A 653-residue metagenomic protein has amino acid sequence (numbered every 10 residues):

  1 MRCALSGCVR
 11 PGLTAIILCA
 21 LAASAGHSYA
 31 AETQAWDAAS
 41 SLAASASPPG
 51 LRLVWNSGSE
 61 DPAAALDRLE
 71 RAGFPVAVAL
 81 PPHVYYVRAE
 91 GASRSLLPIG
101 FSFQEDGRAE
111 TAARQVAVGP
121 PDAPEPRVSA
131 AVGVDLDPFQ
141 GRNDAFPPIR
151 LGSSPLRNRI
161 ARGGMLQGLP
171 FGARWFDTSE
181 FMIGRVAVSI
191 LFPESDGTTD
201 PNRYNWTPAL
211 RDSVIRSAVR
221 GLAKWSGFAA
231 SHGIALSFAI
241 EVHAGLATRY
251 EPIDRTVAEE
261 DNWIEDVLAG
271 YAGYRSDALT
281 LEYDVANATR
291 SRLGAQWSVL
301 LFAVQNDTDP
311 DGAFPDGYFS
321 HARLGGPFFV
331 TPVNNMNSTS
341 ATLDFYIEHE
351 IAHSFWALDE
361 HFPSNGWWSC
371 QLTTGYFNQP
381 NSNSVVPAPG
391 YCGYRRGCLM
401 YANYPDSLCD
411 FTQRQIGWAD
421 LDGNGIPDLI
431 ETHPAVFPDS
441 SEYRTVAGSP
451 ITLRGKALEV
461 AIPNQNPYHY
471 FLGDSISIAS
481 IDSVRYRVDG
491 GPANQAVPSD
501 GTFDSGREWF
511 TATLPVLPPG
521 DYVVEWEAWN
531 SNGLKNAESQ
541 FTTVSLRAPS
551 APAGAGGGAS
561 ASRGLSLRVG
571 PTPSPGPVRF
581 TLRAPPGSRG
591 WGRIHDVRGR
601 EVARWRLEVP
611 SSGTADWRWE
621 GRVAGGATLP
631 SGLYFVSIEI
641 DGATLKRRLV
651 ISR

Functional and structural regions predicted by a protein language model:
H27-Q167: Autoinhibitory N-terminal propeptides
R162-A295, T308, V333-S338, T342: Propeptide-to-catalytic entry region of secreted or membrane-anchored zinc metalloproteases
H321-Q413, G417: The catalytic-center signature of Zn2+-dependent metalloproteases
D420, N424, D428: Acidic carboxylate motifs that coordinate Ca2+ or other divalent cations, activating on Asp/Glu
T432-P549: Long, low-complexity serine/threonine/glycine- and acidic-rich segments characteristic of extracellular
P549, P577-V578, R618, A627-R653: C-terminal tail/sorting-segment detector
A553-D596, R606-E608, R618-W619: Glycine-centered coil/turn sites that cap beta-strands in beta-rich domains
I594-V602, Y634: Short, glycine-anchored, charge-dense loop/turn motifs used at functional sites
